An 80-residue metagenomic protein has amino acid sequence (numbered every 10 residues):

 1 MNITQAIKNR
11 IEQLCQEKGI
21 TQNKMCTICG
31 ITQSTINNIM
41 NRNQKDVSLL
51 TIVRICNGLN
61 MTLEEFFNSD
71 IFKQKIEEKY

Functional and structural regions predicted by a protein language model:
M1-T21: A short, Lys/Arg-rich alpha-helix, primarily the initiator
L14, I28, I39, S69: Residues in the recognition helix of alpha-helical DNA-binding motifs
C15, C26, C56: The alpha-helix within a helix-turn-helix
G19-N38: Short alpha-helical DNA-recognition segment
T32, N43, D70-Q74: The DNA-recognition helices of helix-turn-helix-type DNA-binding domains
N38, F67-Y80: Short, charged recognition helix plus adjacent turn of helix-turn-helix-like nucleic-acid-binding domains
N43-R54: Short, basic-rich loop-to-helix N-cap that marks the start of a DNA-contacting helix
N57-E65: Intrinsically disordered, low-complexity basic tails/linkers immediately adjacent to helix-turn-helix/homeobox/MYB/SANT
